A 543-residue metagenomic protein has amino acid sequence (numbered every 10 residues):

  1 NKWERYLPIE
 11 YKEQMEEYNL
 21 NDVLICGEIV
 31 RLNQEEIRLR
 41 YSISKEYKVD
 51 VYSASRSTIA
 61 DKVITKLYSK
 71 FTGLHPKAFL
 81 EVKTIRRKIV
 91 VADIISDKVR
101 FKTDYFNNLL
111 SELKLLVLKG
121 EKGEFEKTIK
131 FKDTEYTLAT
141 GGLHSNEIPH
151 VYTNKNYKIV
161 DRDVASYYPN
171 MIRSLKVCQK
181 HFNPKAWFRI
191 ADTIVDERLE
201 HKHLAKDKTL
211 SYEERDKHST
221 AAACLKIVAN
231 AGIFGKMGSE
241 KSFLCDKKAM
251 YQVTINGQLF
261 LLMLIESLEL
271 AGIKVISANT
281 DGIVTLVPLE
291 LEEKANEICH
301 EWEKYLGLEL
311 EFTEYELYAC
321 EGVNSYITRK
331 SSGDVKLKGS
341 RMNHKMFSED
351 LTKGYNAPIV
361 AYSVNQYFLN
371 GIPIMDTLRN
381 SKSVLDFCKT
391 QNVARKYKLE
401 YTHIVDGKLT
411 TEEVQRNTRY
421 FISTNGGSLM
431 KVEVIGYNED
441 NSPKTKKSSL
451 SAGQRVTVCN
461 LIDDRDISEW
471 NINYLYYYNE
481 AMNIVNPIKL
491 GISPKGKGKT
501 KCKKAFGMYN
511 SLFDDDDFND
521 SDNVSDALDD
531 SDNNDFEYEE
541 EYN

Functional and structural regions predicted by a protein language model:
N1-S166, N170, K247, L259 (+5 more regions): Conserved "right-hand" nucleotidyltransferase catalytic core of DNA-directed polymerases
R5-P8, K132-M263, E269-A271, L286: Helical catalytic core of nucleic-acid polymerases
V49, F79-L80, V91, N107 (+6 more regions): Helix-centric, low-specificity signal for extended rod-like, repetitive segments
A54, T84-I85, D196, E213 (+3 more regions): Intrinsically disordered, low-complexity sequence elements enriched in Ser/Thr/Gly/Pro
A60, V90-V91, D104, K202 (+4 more regions): General helical structural elements
K70, L116-K119, L204-K208, D515: Surface-exposed polar/charged interaction patches
F125-E126, Q258, L262, E292-N543: C-terminal, non-catalytic extensions of nucleic-acid polymerases
